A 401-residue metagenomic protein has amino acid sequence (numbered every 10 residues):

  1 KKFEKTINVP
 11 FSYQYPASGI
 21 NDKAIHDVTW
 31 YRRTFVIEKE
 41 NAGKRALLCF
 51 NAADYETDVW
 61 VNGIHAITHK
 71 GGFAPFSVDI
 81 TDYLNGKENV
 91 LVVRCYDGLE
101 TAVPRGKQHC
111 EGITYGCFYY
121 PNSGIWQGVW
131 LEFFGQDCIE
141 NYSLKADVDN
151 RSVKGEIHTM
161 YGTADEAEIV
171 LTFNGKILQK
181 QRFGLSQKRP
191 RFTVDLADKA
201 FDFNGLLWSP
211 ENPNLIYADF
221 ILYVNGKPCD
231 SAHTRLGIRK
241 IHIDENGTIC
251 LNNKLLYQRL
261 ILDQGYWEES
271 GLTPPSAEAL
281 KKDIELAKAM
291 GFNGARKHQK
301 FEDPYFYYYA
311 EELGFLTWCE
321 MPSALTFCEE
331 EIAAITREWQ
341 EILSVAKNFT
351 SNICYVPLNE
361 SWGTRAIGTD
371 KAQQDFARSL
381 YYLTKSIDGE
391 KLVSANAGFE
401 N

Functional and structural regions predicted by a protein language model:
N21-I139, Y161-T163, P304, L313-W318 (+1 more regions): Accessory beta-strand-rich segments of carbohydrate-active enzymes
K23-T29, A42-K44, F76, E211-N214 (+1 more regions): Aromatic- and glycine-enriched glycan-recognition loops and surfaces that form the carbohydrate-binding subsites
A46, R151-I157: Structural beta-strand segments of beta-rich domains
W60-A66, N174-G175, N225, N252: Short strand-turn-strand beta-turns centered on an Asx-Gly dipeptide
G63, V129, I216, N253 (+3 more regions): Conserved, mostly hydrophobic/aromatic
L84-E88, H158-E245: Extended acidic/polar, glycine-enriched regions that form or flank non-catalytic beta-rich accessory modules
Y142-S143, D219-A287: N-terminal carbohydrate-binding accessory modules
K282-E285, G294-N401: Substrate-binding/catalytic cleft of secreted carbohydrate-active enzymes, primarily glycoside hydrolases
